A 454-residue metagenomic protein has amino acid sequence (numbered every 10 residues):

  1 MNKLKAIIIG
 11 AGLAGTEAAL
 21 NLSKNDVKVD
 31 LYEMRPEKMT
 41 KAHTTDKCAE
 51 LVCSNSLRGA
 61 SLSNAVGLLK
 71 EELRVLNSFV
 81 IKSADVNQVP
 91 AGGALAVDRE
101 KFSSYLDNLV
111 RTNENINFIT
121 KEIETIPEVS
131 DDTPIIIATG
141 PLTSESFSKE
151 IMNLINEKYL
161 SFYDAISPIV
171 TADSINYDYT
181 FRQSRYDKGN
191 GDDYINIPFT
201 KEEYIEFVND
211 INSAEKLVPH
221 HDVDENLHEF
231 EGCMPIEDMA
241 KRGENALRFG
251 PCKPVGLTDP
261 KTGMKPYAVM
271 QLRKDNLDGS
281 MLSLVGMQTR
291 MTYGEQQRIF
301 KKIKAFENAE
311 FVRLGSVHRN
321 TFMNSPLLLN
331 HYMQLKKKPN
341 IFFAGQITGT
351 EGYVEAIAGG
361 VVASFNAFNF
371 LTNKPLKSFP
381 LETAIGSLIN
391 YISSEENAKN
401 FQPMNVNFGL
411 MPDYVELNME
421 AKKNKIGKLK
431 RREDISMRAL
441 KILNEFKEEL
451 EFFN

Functional and structural regions predicted by a protein language model:
N2-A14: Beta1/beta-strand and adjacent pyrophosphate-binding region of the FAD-binding site in flavoprotein oxidoreductases
L20-K82, L381-I392: N-terminal FAD cofactor-binding segment of flavoenzymes
E50-S61, D85-K101: Dinucleotide-binding Rossmann-like beta1-alpha1 core, especially the glycine-rich loop that anchors the ADP
R99-F118: Helical element adjacent to the flavin cofactor pocket in flavoenzyme catalytic cores
T112-Y293, Q297-R298: Predominantly flavin-linked oxidoreductase catalytic cores and closely associated redox partners
L284-T350, I357-G359, K377-S394, F401-N405: A glycine-rich dinucleotide-binding beta-alpha-beta segment and adjacent secondary-structure elements that constitute
I357-K377: Internal hydrophobic alpha-helix adjacent to the cofactor/substrate pocket in enzyme cavities
F401-N454: C-terminal auxiliary extensions adjacent to catalytic cores
